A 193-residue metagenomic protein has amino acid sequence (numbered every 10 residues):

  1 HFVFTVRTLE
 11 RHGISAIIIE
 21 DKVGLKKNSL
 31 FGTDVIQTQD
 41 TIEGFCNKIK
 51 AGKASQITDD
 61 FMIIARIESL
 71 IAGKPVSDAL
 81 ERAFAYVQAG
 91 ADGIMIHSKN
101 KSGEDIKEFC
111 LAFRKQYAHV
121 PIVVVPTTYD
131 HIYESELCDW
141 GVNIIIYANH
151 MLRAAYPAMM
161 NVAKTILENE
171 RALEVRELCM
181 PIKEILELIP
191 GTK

Functional and structural regions predicted by a protein language model:
H1-I146, A154-K164: Alpha/beta enzyme core
A54, H150-K193: Extended, intrinsically disordered, low-complexity segments
